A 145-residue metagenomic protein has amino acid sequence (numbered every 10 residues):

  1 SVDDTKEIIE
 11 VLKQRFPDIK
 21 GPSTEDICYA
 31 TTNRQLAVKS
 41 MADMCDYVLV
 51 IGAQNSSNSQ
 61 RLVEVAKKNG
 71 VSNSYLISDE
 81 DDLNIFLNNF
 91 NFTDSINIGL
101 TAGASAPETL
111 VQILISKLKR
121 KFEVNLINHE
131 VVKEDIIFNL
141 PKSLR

Functional and structural regions predicted by a protein language model:
S1-F16: Glycine-rich phosphate/diphosphate-binding loop of Rossmann-like nucleotide-binding domains
D4-I8, R34, L62, L110-V111: Residues at alpha-helix caps and immediate loop-helix transition turns in enzyme cores, especially N- and C-cap
T5, T24, T31-T32, T93 (+2 more regions): Residue-identity detector for threonine
L12-Y47, G52-A53, Q60-D81, I136 (+1 more regions): Active-site rim loops that border cofactor/substrate pockets in soluble metabolic enzymes
D43, Y47-V50, N55-S56, R61 (+2 more regions): C-terminal functional extensions of proteins
D81-N89: Helix-loop module immediately N-terminal to the HCX5R catalytic loop in PTP-like cysteine phosphatase domains
